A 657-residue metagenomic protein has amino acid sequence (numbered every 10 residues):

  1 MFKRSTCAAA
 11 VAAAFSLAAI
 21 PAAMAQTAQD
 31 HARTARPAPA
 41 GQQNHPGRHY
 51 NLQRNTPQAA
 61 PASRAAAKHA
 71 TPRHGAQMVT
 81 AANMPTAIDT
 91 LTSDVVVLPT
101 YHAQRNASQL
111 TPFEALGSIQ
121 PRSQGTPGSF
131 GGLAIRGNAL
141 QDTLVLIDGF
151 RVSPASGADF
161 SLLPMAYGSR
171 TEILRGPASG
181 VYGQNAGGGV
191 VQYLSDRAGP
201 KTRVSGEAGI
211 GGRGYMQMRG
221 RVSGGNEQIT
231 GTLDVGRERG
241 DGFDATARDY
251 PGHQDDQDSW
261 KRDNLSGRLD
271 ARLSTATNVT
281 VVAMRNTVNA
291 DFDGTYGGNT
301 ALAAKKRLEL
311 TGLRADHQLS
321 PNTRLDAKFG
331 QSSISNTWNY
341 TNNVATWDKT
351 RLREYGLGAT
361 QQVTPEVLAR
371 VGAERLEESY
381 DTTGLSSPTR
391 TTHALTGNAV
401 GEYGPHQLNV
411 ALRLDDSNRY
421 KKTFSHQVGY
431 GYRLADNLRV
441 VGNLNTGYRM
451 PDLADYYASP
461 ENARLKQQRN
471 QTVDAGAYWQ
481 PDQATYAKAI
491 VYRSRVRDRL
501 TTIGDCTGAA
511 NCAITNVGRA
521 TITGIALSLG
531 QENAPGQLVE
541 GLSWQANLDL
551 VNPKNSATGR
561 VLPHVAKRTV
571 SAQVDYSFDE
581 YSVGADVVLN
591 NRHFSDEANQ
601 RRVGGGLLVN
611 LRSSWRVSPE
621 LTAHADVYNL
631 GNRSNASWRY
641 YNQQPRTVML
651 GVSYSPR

Functional and structural regions predicted by a protein language model:
F2, A25, S223, A271-R272 (+3 more regions): Conserved C-terminal beta-signal and adjacent last beta-strands/turns of outer-membrane beta-barrel proteins
H49-Y50, N55, P61-A62, P72-A107 (+2 more regions): N-terminal periplasmic "start-of-domain" segments of outer-membrane beta-barrel proteins
R64-K68, F113-F150: Extracytoplasmic beta-strand/coil segments of soluble accessory domains associated with Gram-negative outer-membrane
T143, G298-Q318, D348-T350, N437-R439 (+4 more regions): Outer-membrane beta-barrel signature, preferentially recognizing the C-terminal barrel domain of Gram-negative
F150-R175: Short acidic/polar hinge/loop motifs at secondary-structure boundaries that mediate gating or recognition
Q192, P200-K201, E207-G209, R221-K306: Periplasmic-side early beta-strands and strand-to-turn transitions of outer-membrane beta-barrels
A271-S274, A283, S320, T364-R370 (+5 more regions): Structural signature of Gram-negative outer-membrane beta-barrels, strongest in the C-terminal barrel of TonB-dependent
A369-R370, E402-Q407, R493-R495, T515-F594 (+2 more regions): Gram-negative outer-membrane beta-barrel transporters
